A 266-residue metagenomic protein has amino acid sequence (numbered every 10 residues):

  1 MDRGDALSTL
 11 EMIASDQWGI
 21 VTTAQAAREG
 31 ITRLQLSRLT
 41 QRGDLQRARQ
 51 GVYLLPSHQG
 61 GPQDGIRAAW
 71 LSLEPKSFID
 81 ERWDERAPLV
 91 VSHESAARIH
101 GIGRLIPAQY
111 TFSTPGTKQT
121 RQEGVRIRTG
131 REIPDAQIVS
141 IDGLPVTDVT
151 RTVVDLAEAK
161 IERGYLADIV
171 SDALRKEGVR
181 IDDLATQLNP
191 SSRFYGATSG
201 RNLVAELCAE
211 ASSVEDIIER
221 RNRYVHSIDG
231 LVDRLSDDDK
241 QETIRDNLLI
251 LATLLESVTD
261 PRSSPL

Functional and structural regions predicted by a protein language model:
D2-A24, R28-D148, A159, R163-L266: Short gly/ser-rich loop at a beta-strand->alpha-helix junction or flexible surface loop bordering the NTP-binding
V153: Conserved, single-site charged/polar hotspot
